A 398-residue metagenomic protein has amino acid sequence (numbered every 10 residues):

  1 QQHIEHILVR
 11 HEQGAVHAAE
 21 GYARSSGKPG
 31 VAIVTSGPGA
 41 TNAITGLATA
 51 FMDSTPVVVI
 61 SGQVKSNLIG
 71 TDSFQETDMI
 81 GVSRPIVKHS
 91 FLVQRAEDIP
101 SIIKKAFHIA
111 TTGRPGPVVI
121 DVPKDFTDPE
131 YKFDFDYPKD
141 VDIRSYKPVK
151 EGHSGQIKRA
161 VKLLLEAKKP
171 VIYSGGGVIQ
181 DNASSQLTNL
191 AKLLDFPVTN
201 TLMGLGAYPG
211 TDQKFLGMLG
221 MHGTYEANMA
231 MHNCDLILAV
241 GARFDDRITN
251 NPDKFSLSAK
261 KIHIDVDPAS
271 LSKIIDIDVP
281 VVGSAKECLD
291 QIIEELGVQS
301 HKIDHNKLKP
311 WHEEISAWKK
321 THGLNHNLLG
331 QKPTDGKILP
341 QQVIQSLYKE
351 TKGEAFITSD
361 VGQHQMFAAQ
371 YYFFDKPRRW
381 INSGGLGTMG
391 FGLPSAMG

Functional and structural regions predicted by a protein language model:
Q1, S316-A396: Active-site diphosphate/adenylate-binding microenvironment
Q1-I303, S346, E350-G353: N-terminal alpha/beta PP-like core and its mobile active-site loop of ThDP/TPP-dependent enzymes
D136-I157, I303-K337: Long, charged amphipathic helices and adjacent flexible linkers at domain junctions
